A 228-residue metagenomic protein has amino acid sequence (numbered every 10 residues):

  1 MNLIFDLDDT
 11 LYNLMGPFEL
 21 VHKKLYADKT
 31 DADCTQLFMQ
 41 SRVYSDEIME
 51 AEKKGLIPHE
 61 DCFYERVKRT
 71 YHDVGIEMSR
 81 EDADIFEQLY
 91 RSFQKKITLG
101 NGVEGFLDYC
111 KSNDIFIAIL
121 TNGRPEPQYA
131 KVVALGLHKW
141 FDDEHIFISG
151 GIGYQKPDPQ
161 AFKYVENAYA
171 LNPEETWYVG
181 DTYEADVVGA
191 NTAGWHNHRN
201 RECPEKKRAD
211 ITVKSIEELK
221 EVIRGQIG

Functional and structural regions predicted by a protein language model:
M1-N101: N-terminal helical cap/lid subdomain that shapes the substrate entry/recognition surface in HAD-like hydrolases
L3, D108, R124-G228: Asp-based, Mg2+/Mn2+-dependent phosphohydrolase catalytic module
T10, T121, T176: Ser/Thr-centric signal marking residues that sit in or immediately flank functional binding/regulatory motifs
G16-L20, N101-G105, A130, P159-Q160: Generic recognition of short, well-ordered alpha-helical segments
P58, I97, I119, W177-Y178: Residue-level marker of alpha-helix boundaries and capping positions
I85-T98, V103-L135, H145-S149: Substrate-recognition element of Asp-dependent hydrolases with the DxDx(T/V) motif
